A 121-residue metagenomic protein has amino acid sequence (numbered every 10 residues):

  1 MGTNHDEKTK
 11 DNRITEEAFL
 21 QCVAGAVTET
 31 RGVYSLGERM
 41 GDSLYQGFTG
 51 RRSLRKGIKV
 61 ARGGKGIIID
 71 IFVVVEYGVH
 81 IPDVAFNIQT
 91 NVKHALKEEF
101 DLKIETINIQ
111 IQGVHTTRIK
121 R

Functional and structural regions predicted by a protein language model:
M1-I81, F86, E98, I104-R121: Contiguous, often N-terminal, cationic amphipathic patches that form binding interfaces
K93: Glycine-rich active-site/cofactor-binding loop and its immediate structural neighborhood
